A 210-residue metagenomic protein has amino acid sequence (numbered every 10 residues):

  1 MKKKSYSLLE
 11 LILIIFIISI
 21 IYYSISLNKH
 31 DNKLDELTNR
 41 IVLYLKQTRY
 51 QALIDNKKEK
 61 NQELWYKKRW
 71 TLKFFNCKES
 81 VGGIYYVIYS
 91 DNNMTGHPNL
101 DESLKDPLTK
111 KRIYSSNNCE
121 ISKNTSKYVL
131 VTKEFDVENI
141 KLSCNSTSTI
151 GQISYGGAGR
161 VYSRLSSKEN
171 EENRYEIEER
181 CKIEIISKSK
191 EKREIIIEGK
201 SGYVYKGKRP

Functional and structural regions predicted by a protein language model:
M1-K29, K33: N-terminal single-pass transmembrane signal-anchor helix
I20-K46, Y50, I54-P210: N-terminal helix-rich module
